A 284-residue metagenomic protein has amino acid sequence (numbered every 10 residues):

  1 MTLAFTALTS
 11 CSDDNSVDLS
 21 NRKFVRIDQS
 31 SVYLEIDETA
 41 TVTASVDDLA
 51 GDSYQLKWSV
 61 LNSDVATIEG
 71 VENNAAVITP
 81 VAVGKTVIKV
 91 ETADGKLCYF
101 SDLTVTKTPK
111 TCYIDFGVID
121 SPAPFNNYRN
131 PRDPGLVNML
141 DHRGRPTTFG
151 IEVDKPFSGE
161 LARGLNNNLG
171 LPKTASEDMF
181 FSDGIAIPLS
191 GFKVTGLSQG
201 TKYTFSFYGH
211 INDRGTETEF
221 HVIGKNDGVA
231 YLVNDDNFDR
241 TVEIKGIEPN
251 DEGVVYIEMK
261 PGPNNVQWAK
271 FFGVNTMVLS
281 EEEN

Functional and structural regions predicted by a protein language model:
A7-S10: C-terminal motif of bacterial Sec signal peptides marking the signal peptidase cleavage site
S12-P109: Extracytoplasmic soluble-region selector
P80-G84, S198, P249-D251: Surface-exposed, short loops/turns at beta-strand junctions within beta-sandwich domains
V87-E91, S206, E258: Extracellular recognition modules
T108-I185, G246-N284: Low-complexity, Gly/Ser/Thr/Pro- and Asn/Asp-enriched, turn/coil-prone segments that serve as flexible N-terminal
S190-F192, Q199-D213: A short beta-strand element within beta-rich, extracytoplasmic domains of secreted/secretory-pathway proteins
G209, D213-G228: Short, surface-exposed beta-strand/strand-loop-strand elements in extracellular ectodomains
D227-P249: Extracellular carbohydrate recognition and processing domains and analogous Trp-centered ligand-binding platforms
